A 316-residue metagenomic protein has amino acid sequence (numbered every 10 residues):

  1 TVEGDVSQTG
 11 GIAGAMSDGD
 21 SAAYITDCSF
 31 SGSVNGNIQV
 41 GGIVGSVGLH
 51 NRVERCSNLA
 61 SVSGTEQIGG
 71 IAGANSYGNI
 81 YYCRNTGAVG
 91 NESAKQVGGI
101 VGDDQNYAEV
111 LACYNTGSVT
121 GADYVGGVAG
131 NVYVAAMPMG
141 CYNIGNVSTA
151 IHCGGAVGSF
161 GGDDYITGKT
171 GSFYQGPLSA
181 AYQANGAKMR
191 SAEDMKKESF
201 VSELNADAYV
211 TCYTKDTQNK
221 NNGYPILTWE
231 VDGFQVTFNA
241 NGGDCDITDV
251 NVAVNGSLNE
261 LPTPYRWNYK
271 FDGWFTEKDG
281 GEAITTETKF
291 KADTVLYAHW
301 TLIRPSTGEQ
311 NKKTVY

Functional and structural regions predicted by a protein language model:
T1-T237, D293-V295: Predominantly extracellular beta-rich ligand-binding scaffolds that present long acidic/polar faces for carbohydrate
V53, N79, E109, V210 (+1 more regions): Secondary-structure capping and domain/repeat boundary segments
